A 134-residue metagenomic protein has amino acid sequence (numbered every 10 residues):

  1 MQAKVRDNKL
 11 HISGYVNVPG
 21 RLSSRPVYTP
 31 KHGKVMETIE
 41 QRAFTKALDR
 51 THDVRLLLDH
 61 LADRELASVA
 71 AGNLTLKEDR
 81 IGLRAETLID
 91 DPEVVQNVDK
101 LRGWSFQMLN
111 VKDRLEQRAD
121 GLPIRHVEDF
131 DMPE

Functional and structural regions predicted by a protein language model:
M1-R50: Polar/acidic, low-complexity leader/linker segments enriched in S/T/G and N/D
A3, K9-S13, R55, G72-E134: Residue microenvironments linked to proteolytic maturation and disulfide-stabilized extracellular modules
P19-R21, L61-R64, D91-P92, V111-K112: Short, charged/polar surface micro-motifs in flexible loops or helix N-caps
L22-K34, D63-A67, A119-P123: Acidic Ser/Thr/Pro-rich low-complexity disordered segments that often serve as glycosylated linkers/stalks around
P26-Y28, A47, A67, V95-V98: Short histidine-centered beta-strand/loop micro-motifs that create catalytic or ligand/metal-coordination sites
M36-G72, L76-E78, T87: Short, well-structured hydrophobic secondary-structure segments
